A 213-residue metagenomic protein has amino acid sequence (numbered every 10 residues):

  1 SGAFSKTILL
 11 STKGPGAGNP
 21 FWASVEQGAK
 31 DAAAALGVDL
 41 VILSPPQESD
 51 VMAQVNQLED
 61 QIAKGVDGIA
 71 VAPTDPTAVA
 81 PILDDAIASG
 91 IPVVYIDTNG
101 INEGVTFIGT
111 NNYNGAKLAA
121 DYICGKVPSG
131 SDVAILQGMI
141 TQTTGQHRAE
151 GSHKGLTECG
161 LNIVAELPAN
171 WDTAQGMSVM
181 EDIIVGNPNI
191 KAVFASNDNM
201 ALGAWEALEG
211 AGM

Functional and structural regions predicted by a protein language model:
S1-M213: A residue-level marker of the well-folded mature domains of exported/periplasmic proteins
